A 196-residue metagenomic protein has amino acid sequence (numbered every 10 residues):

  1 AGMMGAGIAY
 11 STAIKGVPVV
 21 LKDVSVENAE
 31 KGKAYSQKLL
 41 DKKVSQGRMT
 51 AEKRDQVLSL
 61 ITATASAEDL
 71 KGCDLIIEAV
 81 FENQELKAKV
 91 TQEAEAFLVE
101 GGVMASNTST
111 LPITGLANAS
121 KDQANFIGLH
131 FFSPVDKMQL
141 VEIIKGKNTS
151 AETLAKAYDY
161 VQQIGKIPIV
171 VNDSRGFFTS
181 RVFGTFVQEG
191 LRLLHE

Functional and structural regions predicted by a protein language model:
G5-A6: N-terminal Rossmann-fold NAD(P) dinucleotide-binding loop
A9, A13: Gly/Ala-rich phosphate-binding loop of Rossmann-like dinucleotide-binding domains, activating on the conserved
P18-V20: Short beta-strand element of Class I
V26-D74, Q84-K89, F97: Conserved N-terminal Rossmann-fold NAD(P) cofactor-binding segment
D55-L75, K156-K166, V171-G176: Amphipathic alpha-helical segments at domain termini/boundaries
I77-E78, S106: Redox-cofactor binding/interface segments in oxidoreductases and associated redox assembly factors
N83, A88-Y160: Rossmann-fold NAD(P)-binding glycine/threonine-rich loop
I143-S174, G184-E196: Internal alpha-helical scaffold of NAD(P)-dependent oxidoreductase catalytic cores
